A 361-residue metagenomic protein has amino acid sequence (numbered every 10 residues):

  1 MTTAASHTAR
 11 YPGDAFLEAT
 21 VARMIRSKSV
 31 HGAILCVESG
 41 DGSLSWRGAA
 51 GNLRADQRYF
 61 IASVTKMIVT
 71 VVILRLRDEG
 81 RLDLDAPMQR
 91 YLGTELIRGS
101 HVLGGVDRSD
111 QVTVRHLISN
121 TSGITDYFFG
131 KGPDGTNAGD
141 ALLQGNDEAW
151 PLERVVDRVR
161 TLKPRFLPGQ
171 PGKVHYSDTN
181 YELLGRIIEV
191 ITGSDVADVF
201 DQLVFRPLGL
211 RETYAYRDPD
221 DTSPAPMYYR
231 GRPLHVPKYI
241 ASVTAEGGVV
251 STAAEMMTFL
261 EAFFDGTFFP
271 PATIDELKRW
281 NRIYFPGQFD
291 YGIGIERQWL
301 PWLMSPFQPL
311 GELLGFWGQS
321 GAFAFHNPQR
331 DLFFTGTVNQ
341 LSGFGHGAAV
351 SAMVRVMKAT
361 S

Functional and structural regions predicted by a protein language model:
M1-A19, R26, H116-A149: Extended low-complexity intrinsically disordered regions
M1-A49, D56-F60, R90, P171-K173 (+4 more regions): Catalytic loop of the DD-peptidase/beta-lactamase superfamily, centered on the K-T-G motif and neighboring
L35, D41-G48, Q89-R90, G132-P168 (+1 more regions): Short, charged, amphipathic alpha-helices and their helix-cap/turn boundaries
A55, F60-V64, D78-G130, T161-L162 (+5 more regions): Active-site helix/loop module of the DD-peptidase/beta-lactamase fold, centered on the serine-lysine SxxK catalytic
T65-V69: Active/ligand-binding-proximal structured segments within catalytic/core domains that scaffold catalytic residues
I124, Y181, Q340-S342: Solvent-exposed loop/turn segments at secondary-structure junctions within structured extracellular/periplasmic domains
P168, K173-Y181: Aromatic- and glycine-enriched pocket-lining scaffold segments that form the walls of small-molecule binding clefts
